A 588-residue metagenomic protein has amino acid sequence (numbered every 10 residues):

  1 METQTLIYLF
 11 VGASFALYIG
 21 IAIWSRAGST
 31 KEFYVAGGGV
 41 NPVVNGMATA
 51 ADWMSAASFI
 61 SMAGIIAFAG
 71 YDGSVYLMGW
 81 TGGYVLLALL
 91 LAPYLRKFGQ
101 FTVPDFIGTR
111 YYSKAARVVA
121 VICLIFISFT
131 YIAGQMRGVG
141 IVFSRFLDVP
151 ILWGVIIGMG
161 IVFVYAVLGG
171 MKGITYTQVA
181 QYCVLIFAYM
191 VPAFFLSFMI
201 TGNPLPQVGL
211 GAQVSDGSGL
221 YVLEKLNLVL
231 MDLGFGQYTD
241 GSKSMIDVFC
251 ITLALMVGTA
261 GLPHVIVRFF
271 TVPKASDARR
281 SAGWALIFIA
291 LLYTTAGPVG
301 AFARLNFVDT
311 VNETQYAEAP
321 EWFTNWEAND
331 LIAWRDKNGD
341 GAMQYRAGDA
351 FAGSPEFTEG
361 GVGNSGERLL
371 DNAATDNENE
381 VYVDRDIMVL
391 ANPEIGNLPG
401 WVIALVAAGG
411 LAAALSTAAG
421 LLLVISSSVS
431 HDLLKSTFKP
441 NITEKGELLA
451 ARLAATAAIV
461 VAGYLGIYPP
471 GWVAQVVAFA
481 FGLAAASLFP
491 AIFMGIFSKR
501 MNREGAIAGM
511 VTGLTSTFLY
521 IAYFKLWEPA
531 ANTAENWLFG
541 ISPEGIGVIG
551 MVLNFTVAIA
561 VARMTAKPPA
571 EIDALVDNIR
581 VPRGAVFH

Functional and structural regions predicted by a protein language model:
M1-H588: Membrane-embedded helix-loop-helix hairpins and adjacent transmembrane boundary segments in multi-pass transporters
